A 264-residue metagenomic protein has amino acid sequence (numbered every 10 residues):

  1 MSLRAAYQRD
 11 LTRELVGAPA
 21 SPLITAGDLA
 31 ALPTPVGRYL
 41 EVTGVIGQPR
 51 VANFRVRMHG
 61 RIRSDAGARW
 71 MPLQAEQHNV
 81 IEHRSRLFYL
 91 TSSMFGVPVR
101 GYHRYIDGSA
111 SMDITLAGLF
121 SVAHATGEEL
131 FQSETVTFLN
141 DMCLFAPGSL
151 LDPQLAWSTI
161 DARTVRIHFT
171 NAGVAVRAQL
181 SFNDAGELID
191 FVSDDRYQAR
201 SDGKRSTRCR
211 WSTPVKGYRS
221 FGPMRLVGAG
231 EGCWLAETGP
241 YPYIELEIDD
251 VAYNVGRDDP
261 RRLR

Functional and structural regions predicted by a protein language model:
L3-R55: N-terminal leader/targeting segments and the immediate start of mature chains
P33, T159-A162, D194-A199: Short, positively charged
G37-F120: N-terminal mature ectodomain segment of secretory-pathway/periplasmic proteins
R50-R57, I81-Y89, T159-H168, I189-D190 (+1 more regions): Short, hydrophobic/aromatic-rich segments at coil-to-beta transitions
R55-G67, E247-P260: Charge-dense polyanion-binding interfaces
H78, Q154-T159, K216-G217: Short amphipathic beta-strand and strand-loop transition segments with alternating hydrophobic
D113-G173: Flexible, processing/modification-adjacent segments and terminal tails in exported/periplasmic/extracellular proteins
I167-Y253, R257: Gly/Pro-enriched, hydrophobic low-complexity segments that function as extracytoplasmic propeptides/linkers
